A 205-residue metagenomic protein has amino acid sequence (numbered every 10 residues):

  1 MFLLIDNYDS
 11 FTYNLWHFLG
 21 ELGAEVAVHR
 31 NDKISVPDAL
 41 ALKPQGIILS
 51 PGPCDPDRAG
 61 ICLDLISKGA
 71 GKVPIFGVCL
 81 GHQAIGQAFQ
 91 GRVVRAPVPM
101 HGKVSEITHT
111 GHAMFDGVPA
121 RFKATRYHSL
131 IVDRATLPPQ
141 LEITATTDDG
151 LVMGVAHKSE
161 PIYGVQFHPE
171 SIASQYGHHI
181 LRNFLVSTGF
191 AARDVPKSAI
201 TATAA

Functional and structural regions predicted by a protein language model:
M1, A24-E25, Q45, P74-F76 (+3 more regions): Structural signature of beta-strand start/N-cap positions in the alpha/beta core of ABC transporter nucleotide-binding
F2-L22: Short, charged N-terminal beta->alpha structural module
G20, P44-D116, L181-N183: Cysteine-nucleophile active-site neighborhood
E25-N31: Short hydrophobic/Thr-rich beta-strand motif most characteristic of the beta2 strand and flanking loop of CheY-like
I34-D38: Short acidic active-site motifs
A39, K43-Q45, P169: Proline-aspartate-enriched helix->loop->beta-strand connector
G111-E160: Catalytic beta-strand/loop cores that center a nucleophilic Ser/Cys/Thr and support acyl-enzyme chemistry
S171-A205: Acyltransferase
